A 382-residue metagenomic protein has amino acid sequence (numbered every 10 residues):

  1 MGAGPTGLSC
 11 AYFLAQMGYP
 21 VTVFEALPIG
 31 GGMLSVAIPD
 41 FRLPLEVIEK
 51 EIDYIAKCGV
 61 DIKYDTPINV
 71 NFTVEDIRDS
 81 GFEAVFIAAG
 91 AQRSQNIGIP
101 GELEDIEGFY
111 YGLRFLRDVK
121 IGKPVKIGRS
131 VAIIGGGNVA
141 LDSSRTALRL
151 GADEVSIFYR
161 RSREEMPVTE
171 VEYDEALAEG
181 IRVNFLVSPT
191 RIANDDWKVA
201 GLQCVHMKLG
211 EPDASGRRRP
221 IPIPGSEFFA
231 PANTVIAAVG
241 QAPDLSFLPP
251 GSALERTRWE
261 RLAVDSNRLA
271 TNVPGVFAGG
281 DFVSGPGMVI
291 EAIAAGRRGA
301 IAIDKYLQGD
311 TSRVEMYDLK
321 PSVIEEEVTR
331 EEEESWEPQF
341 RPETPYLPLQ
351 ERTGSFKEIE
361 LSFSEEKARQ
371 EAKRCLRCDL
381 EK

Functional and structural regions predicted by a protein language model:
M1, T6, F13, E49-I99 (+4 more regions): Feature captures the FAD/FMN-dependent oxidoreductase FAD-binding
M1-V23, V139-L148: N-terminal Rossmann-like FAD-binding beta1-loop-alpha1 element of flavoenzymes
G7-S9, A15, F86, D281 (+1 more regions): Cysteine-centered iron-sulfur cluster-binding motifs in ferredoxin-type domains/subunits of redox enzymes
V23, L27-C58, I62, S144-R191 (+1 more regions): Rossmann-like dinucleotide-binding cores of NAD(P)H-dependent redox enzymes
K50-V70, S94-L150, R256-N267, T271-N272: Glycine-rich dinucleotide-binding loop and its adjacent helix/turn
E104-G128, P212-M288: FAD-site-proximal beta/loop scaffold in flavoenzymes
S143, G279-R313: A conserved FAD-binding loop/helix module that cradles the flavin
S188-K198, K208, K305-E381: Mid-to-C-terminal Rossmann-like scaffold of FAD/NAD(P)H-dependent oxidoreductases
